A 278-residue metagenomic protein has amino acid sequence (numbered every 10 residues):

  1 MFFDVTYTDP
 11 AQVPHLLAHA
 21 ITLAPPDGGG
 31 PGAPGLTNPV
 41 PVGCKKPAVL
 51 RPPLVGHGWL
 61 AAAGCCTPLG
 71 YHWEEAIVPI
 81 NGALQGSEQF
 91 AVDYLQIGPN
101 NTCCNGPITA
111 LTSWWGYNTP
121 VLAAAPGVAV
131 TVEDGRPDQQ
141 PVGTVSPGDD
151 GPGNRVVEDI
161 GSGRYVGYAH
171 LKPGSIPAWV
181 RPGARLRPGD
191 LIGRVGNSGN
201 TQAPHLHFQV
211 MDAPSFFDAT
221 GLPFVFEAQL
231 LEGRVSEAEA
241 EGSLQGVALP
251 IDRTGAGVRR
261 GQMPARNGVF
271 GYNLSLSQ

Functional and structural regions predicted by a protein language model:
M1-Q12: Intrinsically disordered, low-complexity Pro/Gly/Ser/Thr-rich segments with frequent PxxP/GP/PP motifs and embedded
H19-V55: Short beta-strand elements
K45-P47, G56-G58, S87-A91, G116-N118 (+3 more regions): Extracytoplasmic
K46-A62, G70-E74, S146-D150, W179-A184 (+1 more regions): Acidic, glycine-rich catalytic/binding loops that coordinate metals and/or anionic ligands
L60-A62, D93, L122-A123, T131 (+3 more regions): Structural recognition of the beta-strand scaffold that forms the well-ordered cores of secreted hydrolase catalytic
W115-G116, V128-S175: Zn2+-dependent peptidoglycan hydrolase active-site motif and core
P120-V132, P177-V195: Short, well-structured beta-strand-loop connectors
E133-P147, D190-L206: Flexible, gly/ser-rich surface segments that form the specificity/activation loops bordering the active-site cleft
